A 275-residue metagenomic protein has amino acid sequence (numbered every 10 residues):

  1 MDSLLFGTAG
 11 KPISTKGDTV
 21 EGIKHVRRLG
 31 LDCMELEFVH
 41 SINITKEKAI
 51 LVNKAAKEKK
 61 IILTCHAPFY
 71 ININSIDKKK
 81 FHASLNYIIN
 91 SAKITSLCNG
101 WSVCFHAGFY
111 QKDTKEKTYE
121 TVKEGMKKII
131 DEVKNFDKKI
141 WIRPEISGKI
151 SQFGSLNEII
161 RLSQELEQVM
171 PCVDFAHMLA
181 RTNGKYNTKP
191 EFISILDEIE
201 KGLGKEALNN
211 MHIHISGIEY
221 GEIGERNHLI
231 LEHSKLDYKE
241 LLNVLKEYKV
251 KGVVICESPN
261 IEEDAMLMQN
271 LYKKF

Functional and structural regions predicted by a protein language model:
M1-N90: N-terminal pre-domain/capping segments
A9-I13, E37-S41, P68-N72, G108-Y110 (+4 more regions): Active-site beta-loop-alpha junctions enriched in small/polar residues
T15-R27, T45-K46, N53, T114-K134 (+3 more regions): Distinct, well-ordered alpha-helical segments
I23-G30, I44-T64, N90-N99, I130-D137 (+3 more regions): Acidic (Asp/Glu)-rich catalytic clusters
V26, M34, H66, S84 (+5 more regions): Conserved, mostly hydrophobic/aromatic
E58, N74-V173: Active-site acidic/histidine proton-transfer and metal-coordination neighborhood in alpha/beta enzyme cores
I129-G224: Acidic/histidine-rich catalytic cores of soluble enzymes
E262-F275: C-terminal helical cap(s) of enzyme catalytic domains, especially alpha/beta-barrels
